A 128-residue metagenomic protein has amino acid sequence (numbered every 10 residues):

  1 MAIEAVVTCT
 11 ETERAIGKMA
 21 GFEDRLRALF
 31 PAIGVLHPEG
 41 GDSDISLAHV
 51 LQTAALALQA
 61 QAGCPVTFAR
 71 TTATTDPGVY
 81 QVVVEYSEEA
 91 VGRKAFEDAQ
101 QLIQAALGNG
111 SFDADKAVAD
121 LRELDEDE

Functional and structural regions predicted by a protein language model:
M1-G63, Q100: His/Glu-rich zincin catalytic helix
V6-V7, V35, V50, V66 (+3 more regions): Extended aliphatic helical segments
R14, R25-R27, R70, R93 (+1 more regions): Arginine residue identity/basic-tract feature
G34-G41, G92, L121-E128: Noncatalytic linker/hinge segments flanking ATPase motor cores
Q59-I103: M16 family metallopeptidases and their MPP-like homologs
A106-E128: Acidic/histidine-enriched alpha-helical segments
